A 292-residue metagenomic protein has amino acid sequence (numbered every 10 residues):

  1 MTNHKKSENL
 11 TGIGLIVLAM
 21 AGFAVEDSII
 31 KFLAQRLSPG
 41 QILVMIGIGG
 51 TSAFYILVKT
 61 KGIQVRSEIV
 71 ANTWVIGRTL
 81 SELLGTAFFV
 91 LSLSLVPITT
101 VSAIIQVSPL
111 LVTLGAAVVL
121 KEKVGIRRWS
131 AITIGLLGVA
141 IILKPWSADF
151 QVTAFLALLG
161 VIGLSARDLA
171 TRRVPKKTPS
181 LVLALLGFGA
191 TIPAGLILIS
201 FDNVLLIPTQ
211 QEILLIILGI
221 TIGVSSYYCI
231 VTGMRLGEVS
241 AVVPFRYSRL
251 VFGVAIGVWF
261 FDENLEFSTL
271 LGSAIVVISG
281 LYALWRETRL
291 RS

Functional and structural regions predicted by a protein language model:
M1-A21, Q35, T51-G77, I126 (+4 more regions): Membrane-interface interhelical linkers
T2, V251-S292: C-terminal-most transmembrane helix of multi-pass membrane proteins
M20-V25, Y55, T79-A87, P109-L114 (+6 more regions): Hydrophobic/small/kink-forming positions within alpha-helical transmembrane segments of polytopic membrane proteins
A24, S28-F32, P39-G40, F54 (+2 more regions): Transmembrane alpha-helical segments that form core, pore/gating elements of small-molecule transporters/exporters
L37-G50, L91-P109, F150-G163, T209-G223 (+1 more regions): Structural signature of hydrophobic alpha-helical transmembrane segments
L91, S108-S130, V251-L270: C-terminal transmembrane-helix exit sites in multi-pass transporters
V101-V107, V174-A190, Y227-V258: Helix-helix packing/entry segments at the starts of transmembrane helices
R127-L143, L156, G160, S268-E287: Hydrophobic transmembrane alpha-helices of multi-pass small-molecule transport proteins
